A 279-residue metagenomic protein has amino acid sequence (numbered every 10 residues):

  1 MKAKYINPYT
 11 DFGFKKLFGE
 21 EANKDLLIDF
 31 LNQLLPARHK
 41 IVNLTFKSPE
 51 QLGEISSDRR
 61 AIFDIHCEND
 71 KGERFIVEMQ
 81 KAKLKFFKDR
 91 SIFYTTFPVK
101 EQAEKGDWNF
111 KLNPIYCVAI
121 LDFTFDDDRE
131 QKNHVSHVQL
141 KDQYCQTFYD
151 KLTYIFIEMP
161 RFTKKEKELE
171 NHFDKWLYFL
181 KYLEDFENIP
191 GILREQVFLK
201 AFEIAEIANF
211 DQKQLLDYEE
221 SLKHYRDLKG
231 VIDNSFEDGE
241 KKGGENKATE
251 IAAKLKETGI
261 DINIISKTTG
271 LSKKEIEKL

Functional and structural regions predicted by a protein language model:
M1-L279: Elongated, amphipathic alpha-helical interaction scaffolds
